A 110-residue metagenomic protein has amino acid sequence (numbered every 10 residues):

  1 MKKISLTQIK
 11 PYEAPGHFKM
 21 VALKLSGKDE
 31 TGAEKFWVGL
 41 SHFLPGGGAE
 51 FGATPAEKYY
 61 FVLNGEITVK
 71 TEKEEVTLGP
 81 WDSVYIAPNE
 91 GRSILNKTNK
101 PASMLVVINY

Functional and structural regions predicted by a protein language model:
M1-K35: A short, N-terminal "cap"/entry segment at the start of jelly-roll beta-barrel domains of the cupin/DSBH fold
K24-G27, V38-T54, P88: Conserved short histidine dyad/triad with adjacent acidic residue
T31-E34, L44-G48, E66, Y110: Short, charged/polar surface micro-motifs in flexible loops or helix N-caps
G32, P88-Y110: Ligand-binding loop in jelly-roll beta-barrel domains
H42-L44, T54-V69: Short, conserved beta-strand element in jelly-roll/cupin
G48-A49, T68, V84, P88-I94: Histidine-centered metal-chelating micro-motifs
K73-P88: Short acidic-glycine-tyrosine-enriched beta hairpin
